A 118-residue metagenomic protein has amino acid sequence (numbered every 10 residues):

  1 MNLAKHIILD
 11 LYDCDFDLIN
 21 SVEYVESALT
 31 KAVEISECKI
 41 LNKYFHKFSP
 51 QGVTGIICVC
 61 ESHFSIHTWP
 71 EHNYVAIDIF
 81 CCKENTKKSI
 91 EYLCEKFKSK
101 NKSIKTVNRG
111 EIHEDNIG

Functional and structural regions predicted by a protein language model:
M1-G118: Polybasic/polar functional segments that serve as interface/processing modules
